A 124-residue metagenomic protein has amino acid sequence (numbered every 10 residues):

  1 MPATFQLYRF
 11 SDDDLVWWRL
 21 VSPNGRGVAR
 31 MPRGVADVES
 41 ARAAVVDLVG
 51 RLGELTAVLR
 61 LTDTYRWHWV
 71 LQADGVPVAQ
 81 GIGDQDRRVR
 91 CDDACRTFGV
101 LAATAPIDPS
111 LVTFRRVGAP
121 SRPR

Functional and structural regions predicted by a protein language model:
M1-D12, A36-E39, A43-T64: N-terminal segment of the canonical double-stranded RNA-binding domain
P2, D13-V16, G25-G27, E54 (+1 more regions): Surface-exposed interaction/gating patches
T4-A29, R60-V78: Short aromatic-glycine-(Arg/Gly/Cys) micro-motifs in beta-strand/loop hairpins
R26-V38, V76-V89: A short, exposed loop/beta-hairpin motif centered on an aromatic-Gly-Thr core
A36-G50, R87-A103: A short, charged, amphipathic alpha-helix used as a generic interaction element across diverse proteins
T62-R66, I82-T97, V112-R115: Short, surface-exposed, charge-dense and proline/glycine-enriched linear segments
G75-I82, A103-P109: Short, highly charged low-complexity linear segments
L101-R124: Short, charged, intrinsically disordered terminal tails
